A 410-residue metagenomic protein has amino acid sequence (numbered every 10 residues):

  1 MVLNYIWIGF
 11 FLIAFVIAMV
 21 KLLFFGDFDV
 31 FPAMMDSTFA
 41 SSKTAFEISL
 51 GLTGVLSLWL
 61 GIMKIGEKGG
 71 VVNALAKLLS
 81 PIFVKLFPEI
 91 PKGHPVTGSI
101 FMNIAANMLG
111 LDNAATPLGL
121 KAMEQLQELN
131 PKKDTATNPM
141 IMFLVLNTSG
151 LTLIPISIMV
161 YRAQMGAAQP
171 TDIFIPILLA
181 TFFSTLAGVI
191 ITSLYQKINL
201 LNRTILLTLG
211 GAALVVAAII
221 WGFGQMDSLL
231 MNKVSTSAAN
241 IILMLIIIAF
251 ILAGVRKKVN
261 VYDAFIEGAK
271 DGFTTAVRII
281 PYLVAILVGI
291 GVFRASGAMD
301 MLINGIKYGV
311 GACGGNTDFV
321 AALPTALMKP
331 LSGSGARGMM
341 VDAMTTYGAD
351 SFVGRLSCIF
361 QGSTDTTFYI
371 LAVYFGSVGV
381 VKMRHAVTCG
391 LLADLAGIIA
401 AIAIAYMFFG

Functional and structural regions predicted by a protein language model:
M1-G54, A163-F293, G311-C313, H385-G410: Signature of multi-pass transmembrane helix bundles
V2, P91, G98-I100, T135-M140 (+4 more regions): Generic hydrophobic alpha-helical membrane-segment signal
Y5, A33, A45, H94 (+7 more regions): Hydrophobic alpha-helical context, especially transmembrane and signal-peptide helices
L12, W59, K68, M108 (+7 more regions): Short glycine/serine/threonine-biased micro-segments
V30-E128, K257-T346: Membrane-embedded alpha-helical segments and adjacent helix-loop junctions characteristic of multi-pass solute
D36-F39, F46, P95-T97, K132-M140 (+2 more regions): Hydrophobic alpha-helical segments, principally membrane-spanning helices and signal/leader peptides
A114-A115, A122-Y161, A167-K197, L323-G410: C-terminal transmembrane helix pair
